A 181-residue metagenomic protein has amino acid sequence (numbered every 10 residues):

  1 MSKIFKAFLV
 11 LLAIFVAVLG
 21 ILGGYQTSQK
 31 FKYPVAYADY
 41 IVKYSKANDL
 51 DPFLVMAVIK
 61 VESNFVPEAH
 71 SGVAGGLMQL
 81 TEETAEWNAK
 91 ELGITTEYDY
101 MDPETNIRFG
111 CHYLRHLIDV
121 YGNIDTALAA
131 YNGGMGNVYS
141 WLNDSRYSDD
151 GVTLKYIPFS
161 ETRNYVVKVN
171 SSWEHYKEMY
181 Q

Functional and structural regions predicted by a protein language model:
M1-F5: Short, Lys/Arg-rich N-terminal segment immediately upstream of the first membrane anchor
K6-G23: Hydrophobic membrane-insertion alpha-helices, especially the h-region of bacterial N-terminal signal peptides
I21-Q181: Catalytic glycan-binding domains that act on GlcNAc-containing polysaccharides
